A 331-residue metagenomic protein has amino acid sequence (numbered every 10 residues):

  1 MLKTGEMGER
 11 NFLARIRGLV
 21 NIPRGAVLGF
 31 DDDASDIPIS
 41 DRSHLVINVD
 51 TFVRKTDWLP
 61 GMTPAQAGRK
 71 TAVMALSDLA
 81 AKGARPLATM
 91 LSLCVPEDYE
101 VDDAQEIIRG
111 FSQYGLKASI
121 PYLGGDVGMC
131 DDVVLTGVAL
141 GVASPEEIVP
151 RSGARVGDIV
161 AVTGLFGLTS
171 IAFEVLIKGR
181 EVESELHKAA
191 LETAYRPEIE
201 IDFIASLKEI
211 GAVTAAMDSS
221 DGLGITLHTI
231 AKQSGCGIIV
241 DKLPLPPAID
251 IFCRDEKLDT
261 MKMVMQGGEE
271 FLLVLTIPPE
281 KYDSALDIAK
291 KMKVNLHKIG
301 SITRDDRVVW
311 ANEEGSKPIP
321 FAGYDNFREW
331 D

Functional and structural regions predicted by a protein language model:
M1-D331: Helix-biased detector of long, well-ordered alpha-helical tracts
